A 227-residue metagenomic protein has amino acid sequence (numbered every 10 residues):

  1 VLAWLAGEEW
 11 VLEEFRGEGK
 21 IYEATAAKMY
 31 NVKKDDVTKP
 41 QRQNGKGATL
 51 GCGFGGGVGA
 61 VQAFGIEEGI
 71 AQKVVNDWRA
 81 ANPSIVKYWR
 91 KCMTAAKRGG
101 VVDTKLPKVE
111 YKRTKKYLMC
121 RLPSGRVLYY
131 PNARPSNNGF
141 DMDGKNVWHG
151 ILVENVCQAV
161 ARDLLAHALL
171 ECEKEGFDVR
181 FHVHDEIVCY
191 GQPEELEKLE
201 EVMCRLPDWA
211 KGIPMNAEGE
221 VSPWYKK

Functional and structural regions predicted by a protein language model:
V1-K227: Conserved catalytic core of nucleotide polymerization and phosphodiester-bond processing enzymes
